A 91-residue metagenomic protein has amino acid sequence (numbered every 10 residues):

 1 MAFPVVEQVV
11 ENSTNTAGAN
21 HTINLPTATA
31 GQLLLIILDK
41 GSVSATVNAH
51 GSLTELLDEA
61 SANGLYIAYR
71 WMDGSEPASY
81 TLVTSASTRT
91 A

Functional and structural regions predicted by a protein language model:
M1-A91: Function-critical acidic carboxylates
